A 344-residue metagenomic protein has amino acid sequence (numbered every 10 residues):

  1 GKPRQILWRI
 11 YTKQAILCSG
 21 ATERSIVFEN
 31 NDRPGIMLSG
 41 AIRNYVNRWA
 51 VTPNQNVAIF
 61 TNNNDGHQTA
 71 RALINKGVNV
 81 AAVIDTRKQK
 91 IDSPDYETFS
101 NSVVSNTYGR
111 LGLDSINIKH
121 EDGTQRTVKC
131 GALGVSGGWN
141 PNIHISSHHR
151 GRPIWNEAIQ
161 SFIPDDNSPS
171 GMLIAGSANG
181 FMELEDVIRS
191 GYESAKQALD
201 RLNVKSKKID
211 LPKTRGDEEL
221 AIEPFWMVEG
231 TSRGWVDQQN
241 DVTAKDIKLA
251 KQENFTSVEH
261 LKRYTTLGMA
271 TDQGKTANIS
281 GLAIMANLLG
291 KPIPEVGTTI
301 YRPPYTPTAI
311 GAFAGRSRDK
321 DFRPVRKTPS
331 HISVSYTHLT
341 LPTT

Functional and structural regions predicted by a protein language model:
G1-R326, H338, T344: Residues forming the flavin
P329-L339: Intrinsically disordered, low-complexity, positively charged segments
